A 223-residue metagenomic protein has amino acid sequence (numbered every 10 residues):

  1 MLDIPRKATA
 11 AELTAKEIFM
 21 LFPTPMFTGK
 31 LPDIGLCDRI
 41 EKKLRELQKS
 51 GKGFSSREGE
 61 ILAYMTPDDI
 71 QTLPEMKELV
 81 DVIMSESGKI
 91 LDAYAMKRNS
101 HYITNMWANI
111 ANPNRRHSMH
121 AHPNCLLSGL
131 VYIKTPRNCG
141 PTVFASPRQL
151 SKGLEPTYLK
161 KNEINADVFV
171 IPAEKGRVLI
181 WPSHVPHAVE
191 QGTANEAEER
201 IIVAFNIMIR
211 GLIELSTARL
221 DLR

Functional and structural regions predicted by a protein language model:
L2-N99, N109, R116, R219-D221: Non-heme Fe(II)/2-oxoglutarate
A15, G29, W181-A188: Non-catalytic cap/lid and distal C-terminal segments of serine-dependent acyl enzymes
L21, R98-S100, A121-C125, N195-E199: A generic structural micro-feature
I34, P136, Q149, V185-H187 (+1 more regions): Short, solvent-exposed loop/turn segments at secondary-structure junctions
A111-I180, L212-D221: Catalytic core of non-heme Fe(II) oxygenases with the double-stranded beta-helix
H117-H120, H187-N195: Short beta-strand His + acidic residue motifs that chelate non-heme Fe in jelly-roll/DSBH and cupin folds
G129-V131, A197-I213: A short hydrophobic beta-strand segment most commonly corresponding to one strand of the jelly-roll/cupin
F169-P172, G192-E196: Exposed beta-sheet edge/beta-hairpin loop segments within beta-rich domains
